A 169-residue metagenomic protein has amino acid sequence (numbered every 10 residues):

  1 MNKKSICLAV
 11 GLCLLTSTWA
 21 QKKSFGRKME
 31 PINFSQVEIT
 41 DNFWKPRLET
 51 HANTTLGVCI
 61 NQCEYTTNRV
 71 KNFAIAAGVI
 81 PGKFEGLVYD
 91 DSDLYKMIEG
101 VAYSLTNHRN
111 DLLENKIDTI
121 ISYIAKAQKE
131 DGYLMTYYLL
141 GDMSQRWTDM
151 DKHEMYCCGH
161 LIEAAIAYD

Functional and structural regions predicted by a protein language model:
M1-K22: Bacterial Sec-dependent N-terminal signal peptides
Q21-D169: Glycan-recognition and catalytic cores of secretory/periplasmic carbohydrate-active enzymes
